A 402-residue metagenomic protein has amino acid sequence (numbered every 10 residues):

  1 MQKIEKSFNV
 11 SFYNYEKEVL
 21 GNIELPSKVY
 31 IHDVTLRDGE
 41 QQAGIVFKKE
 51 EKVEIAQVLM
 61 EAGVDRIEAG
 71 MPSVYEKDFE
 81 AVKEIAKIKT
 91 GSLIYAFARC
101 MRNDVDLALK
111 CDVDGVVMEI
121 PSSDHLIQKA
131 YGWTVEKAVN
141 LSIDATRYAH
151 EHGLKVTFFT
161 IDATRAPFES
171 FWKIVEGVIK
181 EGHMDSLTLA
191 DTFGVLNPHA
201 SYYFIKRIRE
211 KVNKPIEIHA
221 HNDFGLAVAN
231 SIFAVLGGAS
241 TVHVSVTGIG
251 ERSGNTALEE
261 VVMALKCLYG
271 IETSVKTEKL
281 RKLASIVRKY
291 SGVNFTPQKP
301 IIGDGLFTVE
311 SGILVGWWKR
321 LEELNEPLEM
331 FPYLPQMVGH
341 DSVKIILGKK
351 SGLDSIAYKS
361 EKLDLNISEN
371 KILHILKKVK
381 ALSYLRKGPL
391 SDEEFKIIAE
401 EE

Functional and structural regions predicted by a protein language model:
Q2-R102, K344-L347, S351, K362: N-terminal capping/small domains of soluble enzymes
Q2-T35, G270-E402: A mid-to-C-terminal "edge-of-domain" accessory segment
V34-R37, P72-V74, F97-M101, P121-S123 (+4 more regions): Active-site beta-loop-alpha junctions enriched in small/polar residues
Q42-R66, E84-K87, R102-K214, S231-G237: Alpha/beta enzyme core
I45, M71-P72, I94, A98 (+8 more regions): Hydrophobic alpha-helical scaffolding
V74-D112, W133-K137, F168-I174, V244-G270: Active-site loop-helix segments enriched in His/Asp/Glu that coordinate and activate a nucleophilic water at divalent
L93, V117, S186, T241-V244: Short hydrophobic alpha-helical runs that function as membrane-insertion/retention elements
F193-L196, A200-L324: Catalytic alpha/beta core domains of metabolic enzymes, predominantly
